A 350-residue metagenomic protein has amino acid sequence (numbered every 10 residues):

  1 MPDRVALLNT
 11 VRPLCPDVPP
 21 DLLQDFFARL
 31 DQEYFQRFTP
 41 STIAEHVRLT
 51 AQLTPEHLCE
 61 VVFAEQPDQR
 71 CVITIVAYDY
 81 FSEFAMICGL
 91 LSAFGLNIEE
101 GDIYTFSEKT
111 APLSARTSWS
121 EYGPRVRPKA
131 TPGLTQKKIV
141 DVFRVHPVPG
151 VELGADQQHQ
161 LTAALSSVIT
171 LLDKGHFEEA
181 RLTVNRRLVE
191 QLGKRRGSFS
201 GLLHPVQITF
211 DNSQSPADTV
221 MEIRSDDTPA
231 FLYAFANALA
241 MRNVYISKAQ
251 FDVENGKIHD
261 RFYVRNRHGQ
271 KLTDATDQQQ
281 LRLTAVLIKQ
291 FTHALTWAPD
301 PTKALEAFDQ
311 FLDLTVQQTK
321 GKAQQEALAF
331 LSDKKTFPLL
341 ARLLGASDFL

Functional and structural regions predicted by a protein language model:
M1-Q317, E326-T336, S347-F349: Non-catalytic interaction/regulatory segments
L340-A341: Short, mixed-charge amphipathic alpha-helical segments
